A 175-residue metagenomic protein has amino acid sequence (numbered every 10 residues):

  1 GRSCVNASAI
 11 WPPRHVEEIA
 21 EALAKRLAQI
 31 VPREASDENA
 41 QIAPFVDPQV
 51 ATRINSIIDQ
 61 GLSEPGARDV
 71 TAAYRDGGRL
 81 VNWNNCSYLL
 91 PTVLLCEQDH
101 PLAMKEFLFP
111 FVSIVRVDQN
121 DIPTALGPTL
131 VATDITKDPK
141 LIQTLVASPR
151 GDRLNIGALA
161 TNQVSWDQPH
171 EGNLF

Functional and structural regions predicted by a protein language model:
G1-Q98, N120: ALDH superfamily catalytic-core signature
K25-V31, V81-F175: Conserved C-terminal structural/oligomerization subdomain of aldehyde/semialdehyde dehydrogenase
